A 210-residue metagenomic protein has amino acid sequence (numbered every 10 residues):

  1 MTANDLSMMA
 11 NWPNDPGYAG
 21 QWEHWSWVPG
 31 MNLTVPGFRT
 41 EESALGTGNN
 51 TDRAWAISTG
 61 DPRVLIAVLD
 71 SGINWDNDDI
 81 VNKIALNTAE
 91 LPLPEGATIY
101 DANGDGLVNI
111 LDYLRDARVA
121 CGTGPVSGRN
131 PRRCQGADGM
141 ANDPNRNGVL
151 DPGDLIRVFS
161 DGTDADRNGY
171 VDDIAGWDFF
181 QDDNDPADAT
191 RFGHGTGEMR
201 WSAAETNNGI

Functional and structural regions predicted by a protein language model:
M1-L65, S71-P152, D182: Protease zymogen maturation seam
N50, A175, H194-G197: Activation loop
R53-I57, S160, D188: Short, flexible, glycine/charge-rich loop motifs used to bind or transfer phosphoryl groups or to couple energy/partner
P62, D173, F192: Exposed loop/turn and edge beta-strand positions of beta-sandwich/beta-sheet ligand-binding modules
L69-D76, D143, G153-N168, A189-F192 (+1 more regions): Flexible, small-residue-rich helix->loop connector segments that border functional cores
A85, A89, A175, N184 (+1 more regions): A generic structural signal for secondary-structure junctions that act as hinges or helix/strand caps at the edges
T163, Y170-D172, W177-F180, N184 (+1 more regions): Catalytic-core environment of secreted peptidases
